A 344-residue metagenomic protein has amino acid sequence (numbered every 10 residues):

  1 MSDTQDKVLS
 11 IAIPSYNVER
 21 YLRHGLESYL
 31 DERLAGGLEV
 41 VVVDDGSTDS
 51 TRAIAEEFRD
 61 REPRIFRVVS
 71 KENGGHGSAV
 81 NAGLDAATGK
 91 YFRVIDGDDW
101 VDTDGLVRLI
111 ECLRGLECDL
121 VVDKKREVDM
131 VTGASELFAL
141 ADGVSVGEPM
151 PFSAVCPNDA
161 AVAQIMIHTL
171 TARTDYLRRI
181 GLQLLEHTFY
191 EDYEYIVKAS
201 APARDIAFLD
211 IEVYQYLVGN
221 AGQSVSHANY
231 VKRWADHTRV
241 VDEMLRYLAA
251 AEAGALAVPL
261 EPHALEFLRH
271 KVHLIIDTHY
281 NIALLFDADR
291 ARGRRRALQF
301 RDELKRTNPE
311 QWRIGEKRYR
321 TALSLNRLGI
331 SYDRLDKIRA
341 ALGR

Functional and structural regions predicted by a protein language model:
M1, A283-R344: Membrane-interface aromatic/basic loop that binds lipid-linked glycans or pyrophosphate carriers, typified by
K7-S10, E39, E194: Cell-envelope/extracellular polymer assembly enzymes that use nucleotide-activated donors
V18-D31: Short, well-formed alpha-helical segments that are part of the catalytic scaffolds of diverse glycosyltransferases
S28, D44-I54, G75: A conserved acidic beta->alpha catalytic loop
G37-G46, R67-E72, G97: Short beta-strand/loop segment that forms part of the nucleotide-sugar
K71-A87: Glycine-rich, basic loop-to-helix element that forms the pyrophosphate-binding segment of sugar-nucleotide handling
H76-G77, G97-L209, Y214-K232: Donor-binding/catalytic cores of nucleotide-activated saccharide and glycerol-phosphate transferases/polymerases
F92: Short aromatic/hydrophobic "clamp" motif used to bind/position activated sugar donors
